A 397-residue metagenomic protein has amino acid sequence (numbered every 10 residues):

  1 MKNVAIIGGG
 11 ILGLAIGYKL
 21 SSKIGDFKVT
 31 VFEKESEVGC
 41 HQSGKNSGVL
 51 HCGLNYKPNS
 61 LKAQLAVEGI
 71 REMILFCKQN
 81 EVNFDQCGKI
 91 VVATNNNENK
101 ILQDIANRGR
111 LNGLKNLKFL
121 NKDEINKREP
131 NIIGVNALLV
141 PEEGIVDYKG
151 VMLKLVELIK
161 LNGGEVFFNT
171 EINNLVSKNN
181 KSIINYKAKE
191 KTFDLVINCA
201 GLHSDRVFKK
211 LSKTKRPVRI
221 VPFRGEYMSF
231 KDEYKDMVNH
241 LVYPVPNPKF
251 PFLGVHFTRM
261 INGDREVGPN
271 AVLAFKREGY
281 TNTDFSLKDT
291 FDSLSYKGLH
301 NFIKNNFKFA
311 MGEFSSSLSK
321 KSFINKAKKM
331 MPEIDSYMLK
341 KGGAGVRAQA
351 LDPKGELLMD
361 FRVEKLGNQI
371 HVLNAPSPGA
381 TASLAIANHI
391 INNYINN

Functional and structural regions predicted by a protein language model:
M1-L12, T30: Beta1/beta-strand and adjacent pyrophosphate-binding region of the FAD-binding site in flavoprotein oxidoreductases
A15, L175-I183, K187-S286: Flavin-dependent oxidoreductases
S21-G44: Glycine-rich FAD pyrophosphate-binding loop
G48-E124, G134, V255, E266 (+1 more regions): Dinucleotide-binding Rossmann-like beta1-alpha1 core, especially the glycine-rich loop that anchors the ADP
K57-E68, V92-L102, L138-L158, G312-S322 (+1 more regions): Short beta-strand to alpha-helix junction loop
L138-K187, K191-L195, R206, A382-Y394: Helical element adjacent to the flavin cofactor pocket in flavoenzyme catalytic cores
T214-P217, Y234, M260-A344: Flavin-binding catalytic cores
F302-N397: C-terminal catalytic lobe of FAD-dependent flavoproteins
